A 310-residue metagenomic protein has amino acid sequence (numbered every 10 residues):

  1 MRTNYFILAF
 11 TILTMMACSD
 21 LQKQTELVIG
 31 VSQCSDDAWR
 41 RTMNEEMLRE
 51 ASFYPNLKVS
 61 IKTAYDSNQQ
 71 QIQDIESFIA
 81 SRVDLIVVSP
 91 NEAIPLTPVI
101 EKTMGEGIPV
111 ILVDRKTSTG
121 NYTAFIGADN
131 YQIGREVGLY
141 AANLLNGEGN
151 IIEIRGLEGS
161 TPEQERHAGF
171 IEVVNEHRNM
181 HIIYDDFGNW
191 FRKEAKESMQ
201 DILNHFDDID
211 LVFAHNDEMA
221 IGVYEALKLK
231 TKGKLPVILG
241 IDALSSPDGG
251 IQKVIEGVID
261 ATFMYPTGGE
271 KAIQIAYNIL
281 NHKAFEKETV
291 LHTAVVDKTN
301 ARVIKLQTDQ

Functional and structural regions predicted by a protein language model:
M1-V28, E101-I108, Q310: Short, low-complexity disordered leader/linker segments with a strong preference for bacterial N-terminal type II
C18-S19, E158, P162, V173-V174 (+1 more regions): Hinge/cleft segment of the Venus flytrap/periplasmic-binding protein
Q24, Q71, I126-I151, E194-K196 (+2 more regions): Hydrophobic alpha-helical segments within soluble ligand-binding/sensing domains
V28-E50, Y54, V59-S77, S81-V83 (+3 more regions): Extracytoplasmic "Venus flytrap"
W39-F53, L57, I133-V137, T161-H181 (+3 more regions): Short, solvent-exposed amphipathic alpha-helices that sit in or adjacent to ligand/effector-binding or catalytic
I61-T63, S118-Y140, E153-L157, D185 (+1 more regions): Short beta-strand elements at the ligand-binding edges of bilobed clamshell
L85-M104, F170, G188-G249: Hydrophobic alpha-helical
A93-Q132, N143, N150, L244-I255 (+1 more regions): Flexible loop/hinge segments that line or gate small-molecule binding clefts
